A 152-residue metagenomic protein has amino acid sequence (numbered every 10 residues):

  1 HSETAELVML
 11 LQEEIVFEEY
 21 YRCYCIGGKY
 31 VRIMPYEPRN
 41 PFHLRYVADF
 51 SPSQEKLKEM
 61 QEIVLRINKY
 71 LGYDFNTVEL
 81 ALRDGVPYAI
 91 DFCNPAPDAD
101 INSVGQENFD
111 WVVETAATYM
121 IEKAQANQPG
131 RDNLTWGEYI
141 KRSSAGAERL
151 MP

Functional and structural regions predicted by a protein language model:
H1-L71: Phosphate-binding site of ATP-dependent enzymes
R32, N76, Y88-D91: Protein kinase-like catalytic core scaffold
V78-L80: Hydrophobic residue at the +6 position relative to the catalytic HRD Asp in the kinase catalytic loop
L82-P152: C-terminal active-site "lid" helix and adjoining low-complexity regulatory extension at the edge of ATP-using catalytic
